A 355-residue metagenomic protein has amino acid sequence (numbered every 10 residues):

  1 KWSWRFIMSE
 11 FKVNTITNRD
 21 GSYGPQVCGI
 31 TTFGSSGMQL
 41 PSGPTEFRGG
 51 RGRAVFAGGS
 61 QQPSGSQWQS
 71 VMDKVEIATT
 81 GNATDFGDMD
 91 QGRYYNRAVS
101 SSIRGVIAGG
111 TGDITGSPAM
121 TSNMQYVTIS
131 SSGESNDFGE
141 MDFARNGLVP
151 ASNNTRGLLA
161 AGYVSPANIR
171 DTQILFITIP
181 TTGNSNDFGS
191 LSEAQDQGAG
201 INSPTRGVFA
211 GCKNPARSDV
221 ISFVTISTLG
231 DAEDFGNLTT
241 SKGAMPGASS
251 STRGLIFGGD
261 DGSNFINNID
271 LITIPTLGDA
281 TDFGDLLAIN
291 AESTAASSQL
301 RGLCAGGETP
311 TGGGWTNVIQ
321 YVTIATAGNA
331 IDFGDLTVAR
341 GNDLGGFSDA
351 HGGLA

Functional and structural regions predicted by a protein language model:
S3-A355: Polar, enzyme-active/binding microenvironments
